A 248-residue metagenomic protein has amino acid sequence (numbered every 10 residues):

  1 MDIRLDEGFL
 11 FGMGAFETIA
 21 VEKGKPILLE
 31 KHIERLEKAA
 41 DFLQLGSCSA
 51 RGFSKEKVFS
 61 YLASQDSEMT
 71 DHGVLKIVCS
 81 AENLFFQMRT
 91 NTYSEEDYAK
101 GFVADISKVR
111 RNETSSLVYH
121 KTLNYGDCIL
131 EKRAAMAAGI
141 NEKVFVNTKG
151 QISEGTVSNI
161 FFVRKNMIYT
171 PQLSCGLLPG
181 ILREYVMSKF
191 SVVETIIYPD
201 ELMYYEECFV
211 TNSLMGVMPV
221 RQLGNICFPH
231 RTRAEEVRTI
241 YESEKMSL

Functional and structural regions predicted by a protein language model:
M1-S60, S64, S80-L248: Helix-start/capping segments and mature chain N-termini
S64-G73: Short secondary-structure junctions
L75-I77: A conserved short beta-strand within the histidine kinase catalytic ATPase domain
